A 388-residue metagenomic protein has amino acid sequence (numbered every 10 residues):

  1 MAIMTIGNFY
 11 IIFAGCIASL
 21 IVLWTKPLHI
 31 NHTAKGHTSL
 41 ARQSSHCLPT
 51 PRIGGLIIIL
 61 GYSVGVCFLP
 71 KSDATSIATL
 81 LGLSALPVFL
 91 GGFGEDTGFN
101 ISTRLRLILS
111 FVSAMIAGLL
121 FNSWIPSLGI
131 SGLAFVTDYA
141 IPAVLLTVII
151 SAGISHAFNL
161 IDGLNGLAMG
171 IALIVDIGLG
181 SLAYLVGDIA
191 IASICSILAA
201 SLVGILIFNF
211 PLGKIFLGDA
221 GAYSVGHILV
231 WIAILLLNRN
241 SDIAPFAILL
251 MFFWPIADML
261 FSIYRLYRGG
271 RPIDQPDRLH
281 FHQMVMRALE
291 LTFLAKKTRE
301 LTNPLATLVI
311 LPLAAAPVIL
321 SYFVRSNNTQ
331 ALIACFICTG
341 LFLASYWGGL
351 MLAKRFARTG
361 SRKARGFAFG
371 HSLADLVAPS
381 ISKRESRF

Functional and structural regions predicted by a protein language model:
M1, A368-F388: Short, intrinsically disordered terminal tails adjacent to the first/last structured region
A2-M259: "…together with the soluble PPM/PP2C metallo-phosphatase catalytic core" -> "…together with the soluble PPM/PP2C
W24-P51, F261-E300: Cytosolic, membrane-interface loops and tails of multi-pass inner-membrane proteins
Y62, N303-Y322: Hydrophobic membrane-spanning alpha-helices of multi-pass integral membrane proteins
V66-L69, A315-I333: Juxtamembrane "helix exit" motif at the C-terminal ends of alpha-helical transmembrane segments in multi-pass membrane
P87-T103, F323-G370: Alpha-helical transmembrane segments and their immediate juxtamembrane interface regions
D274-H282, F356-V377: Short, highly charged, low-complexity non-transmembrane loops/tails of multi-pass membrane proteins
F281, L289-L311, S326-I333: C-terminal transmembrane helix-loop-helix hairpin of multi-pass membrane proteins
